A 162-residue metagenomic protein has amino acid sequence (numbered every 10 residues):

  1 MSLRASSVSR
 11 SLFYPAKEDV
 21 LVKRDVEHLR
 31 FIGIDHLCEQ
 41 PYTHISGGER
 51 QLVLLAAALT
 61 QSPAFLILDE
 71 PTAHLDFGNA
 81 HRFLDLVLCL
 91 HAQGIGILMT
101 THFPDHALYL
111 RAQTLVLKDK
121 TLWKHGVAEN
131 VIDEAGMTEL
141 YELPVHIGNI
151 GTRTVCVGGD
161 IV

Functional and structural regions predicted by a protein language model:
E18-L37: Conserved ABC ATPase "signature" region
P41-I45: Conserved ABC ATPase signature
A58-L59: ABC ATPase C-loop
L66-E70: Catalytic Walker B motif of ABC-type/P-loop ATPase nucleotide-binding domains
H81-Q93: Helical segment within the ABC ATPase nucleotide-binding domain
T101-H102: H-loop/switch region of ABC-family ATPase nucleotide-binding domains
T114-V127: H-loop (His-switch) and adjacent beta-strand-loop-beta switch element of ABC-type ATPase nucleotide-binding domains
T138-V162: ABC ATPase nucleotide-binding domains
